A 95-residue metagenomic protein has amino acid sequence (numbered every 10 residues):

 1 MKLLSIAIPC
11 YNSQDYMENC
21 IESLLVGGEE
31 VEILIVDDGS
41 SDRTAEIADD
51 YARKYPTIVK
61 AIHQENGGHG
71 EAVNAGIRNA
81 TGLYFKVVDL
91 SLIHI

Functional and structural regions predicted by a protein language model:
K2-S5, E32: Cell-envelope/extracellular polymer assembly enzymes that use nucleotide-activated donors
Y16-E18, D42-Y51: Acidic helix N-cap motif at the loop->helix transition within catalytic regions of sugar-transfer enzymes
E22-V31: Short, acidic, metal-binding catalytic loop of nucleotide-sugar glycosyltransferases
S23, D37-E46, G68, D89: A conserved acidic beta->alpha catalytic loop
E30-G39, K60-E65, D89-L90: Short beta-strand/loop segment that forms part of the nucleotide-sugar
Q64-A80: Glycine-rich, basic loop-to-helix element that forms the pyrophosphate-binding segment of sugar-nucleotide handling
F85: Short aromatic/hydrophobic "clamp" motif used to bind/position activated sugar donors
I93-I95: Conserved small/polar residues in nucleotide/adenosyl-binding loops
